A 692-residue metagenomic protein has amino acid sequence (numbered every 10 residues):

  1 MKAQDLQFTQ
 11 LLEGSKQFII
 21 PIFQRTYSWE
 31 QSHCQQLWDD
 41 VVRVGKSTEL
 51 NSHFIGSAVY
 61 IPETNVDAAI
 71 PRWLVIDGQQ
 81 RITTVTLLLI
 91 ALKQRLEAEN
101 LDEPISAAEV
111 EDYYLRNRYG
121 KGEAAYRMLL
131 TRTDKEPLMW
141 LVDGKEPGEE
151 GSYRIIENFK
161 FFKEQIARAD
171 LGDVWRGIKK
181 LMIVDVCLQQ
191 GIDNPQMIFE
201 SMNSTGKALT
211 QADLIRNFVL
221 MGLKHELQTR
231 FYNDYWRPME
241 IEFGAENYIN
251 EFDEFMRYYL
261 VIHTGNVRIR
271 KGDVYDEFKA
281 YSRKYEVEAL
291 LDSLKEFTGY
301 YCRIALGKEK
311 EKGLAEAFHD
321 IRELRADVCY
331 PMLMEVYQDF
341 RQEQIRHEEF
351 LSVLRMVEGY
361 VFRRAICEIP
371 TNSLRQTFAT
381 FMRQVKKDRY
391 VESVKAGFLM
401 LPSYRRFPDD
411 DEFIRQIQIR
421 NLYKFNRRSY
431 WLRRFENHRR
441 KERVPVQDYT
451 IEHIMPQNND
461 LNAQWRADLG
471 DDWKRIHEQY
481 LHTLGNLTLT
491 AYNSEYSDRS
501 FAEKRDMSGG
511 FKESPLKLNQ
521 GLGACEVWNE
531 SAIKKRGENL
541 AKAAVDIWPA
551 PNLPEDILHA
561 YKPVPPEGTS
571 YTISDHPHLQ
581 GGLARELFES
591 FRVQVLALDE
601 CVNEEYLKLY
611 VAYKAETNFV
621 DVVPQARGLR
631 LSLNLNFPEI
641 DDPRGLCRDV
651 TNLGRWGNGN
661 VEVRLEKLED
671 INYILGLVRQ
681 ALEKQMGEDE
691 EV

Functional and structural regions predicted by a protein language model:
K2-V267, M507-P515, N519-I533, N539-L558: Glycine- and hydrophobic-rich flexible loops that cap the catalytic core of alpha/beta enzyme folds
K16-I20, P565-G581: A short, surface-exposed helix-loop junction/capping segment
R43-P71, I105, M382-L522, E526: Betabetaalpha-Me/HNH-type nuclease active-site subdomain
A68, I76-R81, W175-I178, C187-N194 (+10 more regions): Secondary-structure capping and boundary motifs in well-ordered enzyme cores
A212-I215, L220-W431, A524, W528: A cross-family structural signal marking well-folded subdomains
G582-C601: Amphipathic alpha-helical segments
E605-V661: Short, conserved beta-strand/beta-arch hydrophobic-aromatic motifs that form part of recognition grooves or interface
L653-V692: Well-ordered alpha/beta subsegment
